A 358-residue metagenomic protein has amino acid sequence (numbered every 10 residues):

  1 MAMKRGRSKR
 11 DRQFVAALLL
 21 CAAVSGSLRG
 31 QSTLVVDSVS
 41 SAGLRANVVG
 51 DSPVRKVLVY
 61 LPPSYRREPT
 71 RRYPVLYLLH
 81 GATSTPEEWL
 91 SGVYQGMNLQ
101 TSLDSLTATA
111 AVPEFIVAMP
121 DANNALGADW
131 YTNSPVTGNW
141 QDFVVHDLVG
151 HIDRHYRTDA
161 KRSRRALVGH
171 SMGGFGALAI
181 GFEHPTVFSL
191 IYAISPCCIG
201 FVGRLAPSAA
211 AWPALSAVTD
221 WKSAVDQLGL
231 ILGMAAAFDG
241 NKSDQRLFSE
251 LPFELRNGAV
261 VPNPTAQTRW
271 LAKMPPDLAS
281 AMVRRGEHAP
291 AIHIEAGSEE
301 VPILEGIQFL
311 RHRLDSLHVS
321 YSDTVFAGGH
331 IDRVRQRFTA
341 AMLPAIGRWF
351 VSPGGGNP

Functional and structural regions predicted by a protein language model:
M1: The two-metal-ion catalytic cores of nucleic-acid processing enzymes
K4-V15: Bacterial N-terminal signal peptides that target proteins for export
D11, L19-L20, P62, E87: Enrichment for repetitive, rod-forming helical segments
A16-S25: Bacterial N-terminal signal peptides
G26-G30: Sec/Tat signal peptide C-region and signal peptidase I cleavage site
Q31-P358: Non-catalytic cap/lid and distal C-terminal segments of serine-dependent acyl enzymes
